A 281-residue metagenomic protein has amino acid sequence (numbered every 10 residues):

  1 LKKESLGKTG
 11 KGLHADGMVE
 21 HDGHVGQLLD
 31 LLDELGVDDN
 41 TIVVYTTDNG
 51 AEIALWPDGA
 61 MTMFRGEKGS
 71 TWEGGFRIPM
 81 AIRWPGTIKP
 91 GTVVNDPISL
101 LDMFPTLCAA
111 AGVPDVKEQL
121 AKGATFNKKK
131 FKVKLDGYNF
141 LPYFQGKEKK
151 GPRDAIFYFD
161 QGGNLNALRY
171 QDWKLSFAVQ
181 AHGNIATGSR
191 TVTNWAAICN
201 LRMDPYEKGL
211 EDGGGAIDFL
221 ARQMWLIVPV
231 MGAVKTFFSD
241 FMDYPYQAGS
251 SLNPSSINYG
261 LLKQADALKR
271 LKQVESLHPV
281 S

Functional and structural regions predicted by a protein language model:
L1-D16, E52-A54, D58-T62: Active-site His/acidic residue clusters
G7, A15-M18, G69, R77-A81 (+1 more regions): Catalytic cores of eukaryotic secretory-pathway lumenal/extracellular enzymes that build and remodel glycoconjugates
G12-D22, V94-L101, K134, M224: Soluble non-cytosolic domains of exported or imported proteins
E20-W56: Metal-dependent active-site segment of extracytoplasmic phospho-/sulfohydrolases and closely related
D30-V37, C108-V113, Q145, K235-M242: Sec-exported extracytoplasmic/periplasmic mature domains
A51-E73, I88-T92, D96, L101-K208: C-terminal cap/loop subdomain of S1 sulfatases and analogous C-terminal strand-loop tails that border
Y170, L175, A181-H182, G188-A197 (+1 more regions): Long, internal low-complexity/basic segments
